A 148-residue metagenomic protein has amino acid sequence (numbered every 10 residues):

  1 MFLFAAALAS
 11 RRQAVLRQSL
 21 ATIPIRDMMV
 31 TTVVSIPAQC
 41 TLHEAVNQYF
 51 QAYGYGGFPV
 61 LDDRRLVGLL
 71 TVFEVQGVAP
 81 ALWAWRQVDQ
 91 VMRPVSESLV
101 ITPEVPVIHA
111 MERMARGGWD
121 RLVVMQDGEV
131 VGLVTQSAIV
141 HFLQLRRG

Functional and structural regions predicted by a protein language model:
M1-A6: Hydrophobic core segments of alpha-helical transmembrane domains in multi-pass membrane proteins
S10-T32, A45-Q48, L66-L122, D127-G148: Tandem CBS (Bateman) regulatory domains
V34-R65: Acidic, Ser/Thr-rich low-complexity segments on the non-lumenal side of membrane proteins
